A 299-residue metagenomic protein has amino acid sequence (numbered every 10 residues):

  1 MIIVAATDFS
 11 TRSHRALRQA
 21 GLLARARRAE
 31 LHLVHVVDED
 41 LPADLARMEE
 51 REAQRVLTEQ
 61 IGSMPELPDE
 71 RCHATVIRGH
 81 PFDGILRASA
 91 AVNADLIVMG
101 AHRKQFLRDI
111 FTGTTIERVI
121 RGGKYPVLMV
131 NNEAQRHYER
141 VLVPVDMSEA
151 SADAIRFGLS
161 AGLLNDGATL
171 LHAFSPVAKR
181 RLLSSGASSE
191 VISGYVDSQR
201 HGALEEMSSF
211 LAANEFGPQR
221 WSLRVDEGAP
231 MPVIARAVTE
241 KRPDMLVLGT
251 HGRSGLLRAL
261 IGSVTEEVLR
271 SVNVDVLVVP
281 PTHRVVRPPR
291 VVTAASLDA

Functional and structural regions predicted by a protein language model:
M1-R51, R140-S193, D197, P218 (+4 more regions): Small/aliphatic-rich secondary-structure junction motif
R12, Q19, M48-R51, R55 (+4 more regions): Structural beta-alpha unit
G21, I61-G62, E117, R156 (+3 more regions): Active-site phosphate/pyrophosphate- and oxyanion-stabilizing loops and adjacent acidic/basic residues in soluble
R25-A26, P65, D69, K124 (+3 more regions): Short conserved AdoMet
H32-V34, H73-I77, L128, T169-L171 (+2 more regions): General small-molecule cofactor/ligand-binding pocket signal
D44-L45, I110-F111, A154, R180-S184 (+3 more regions): Short, well-ordered secondary-structure micro-motifs
L86-H137, R236-R287: Gly/Ser-rich helix-loop-strand patches that form or flank binding pockets for ribonucleotide-derived cofactors
Q199-H201: Conserved, helical-rich catalytic subdomain that frames metal- and/or nucleotide-binding sites in enzyme alpha/beta
